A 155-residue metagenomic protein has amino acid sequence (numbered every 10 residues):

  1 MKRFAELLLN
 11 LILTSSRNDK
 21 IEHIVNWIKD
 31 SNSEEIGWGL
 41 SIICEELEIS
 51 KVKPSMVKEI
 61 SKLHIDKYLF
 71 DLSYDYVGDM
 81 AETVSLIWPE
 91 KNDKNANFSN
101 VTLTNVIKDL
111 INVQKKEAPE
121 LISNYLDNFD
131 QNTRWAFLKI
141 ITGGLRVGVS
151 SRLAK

Functional and structural regions predicted by a protein language model:
M1-K155: N-terminal nucleic-acid-engaging modules of covalent nucleotidyltransferase systems
